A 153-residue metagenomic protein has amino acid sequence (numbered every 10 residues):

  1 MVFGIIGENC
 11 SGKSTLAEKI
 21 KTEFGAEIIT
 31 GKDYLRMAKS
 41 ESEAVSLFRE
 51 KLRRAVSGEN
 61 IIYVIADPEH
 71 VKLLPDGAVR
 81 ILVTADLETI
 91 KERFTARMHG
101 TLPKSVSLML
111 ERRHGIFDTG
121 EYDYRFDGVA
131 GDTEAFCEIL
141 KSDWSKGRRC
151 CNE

Functional and structural regions predicted by a protein language model:
V2: Walker A (P-loop) ATP-phosphate-binding motif of ABC ATPase nucleotide-binding domains
I5: Hydrophobic anchor at the beta1->P-loop junction of P-loop NTPases
E8: P-loop (Walker A) phosphate-binding loop of NTP-binding proteins
S11: ATP-binding Walker
S14: Walker A/P-loop
A17-E59: Conserved substrate/cofactor phosphate-moiety recognition/catalytic segment in nucleotide-dependent phosphotransferases
D76-F94: Conserved phosphate-donor/acceptor-positioning beta-strand/loop module used by diverse small-molecule
H99-E153: Small-molecule kinase domains that catalyze NTP-dependent phosphoryl transfer to phosphate-bearing small molecules
